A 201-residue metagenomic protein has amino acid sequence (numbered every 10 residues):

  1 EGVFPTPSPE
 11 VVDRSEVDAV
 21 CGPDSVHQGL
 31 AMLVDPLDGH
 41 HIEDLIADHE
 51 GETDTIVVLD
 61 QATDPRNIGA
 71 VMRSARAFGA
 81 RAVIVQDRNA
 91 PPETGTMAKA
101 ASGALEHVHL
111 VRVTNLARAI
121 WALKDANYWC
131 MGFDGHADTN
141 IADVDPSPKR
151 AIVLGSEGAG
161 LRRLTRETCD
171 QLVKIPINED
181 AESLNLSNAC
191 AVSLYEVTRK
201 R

Functional and structural regions predicted by a protein language model:
E1-R201: Post-transcriptional modification and biogenesis factors for structured RNAs of the translation apparatus
